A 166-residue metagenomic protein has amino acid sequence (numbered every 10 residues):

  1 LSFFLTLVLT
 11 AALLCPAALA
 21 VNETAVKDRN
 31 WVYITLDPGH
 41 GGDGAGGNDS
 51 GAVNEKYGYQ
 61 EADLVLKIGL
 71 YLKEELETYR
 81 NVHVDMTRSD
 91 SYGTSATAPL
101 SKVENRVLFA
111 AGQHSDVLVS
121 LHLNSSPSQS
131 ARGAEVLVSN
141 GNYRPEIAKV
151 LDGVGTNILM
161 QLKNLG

Functional and structural regions predicted by a protein language model:
L1-K27: Gram-positive cell-envelope targeting signals
L5-T6, T35, E61: Intrinsically disordered, low-complexity regions enriched in small/polar residues
A20-W31, K56-G166: Active-site-proximal helix/loop segments of hydrolytic enzymes
W31-G58: Short glycine-rich His-centered loop
